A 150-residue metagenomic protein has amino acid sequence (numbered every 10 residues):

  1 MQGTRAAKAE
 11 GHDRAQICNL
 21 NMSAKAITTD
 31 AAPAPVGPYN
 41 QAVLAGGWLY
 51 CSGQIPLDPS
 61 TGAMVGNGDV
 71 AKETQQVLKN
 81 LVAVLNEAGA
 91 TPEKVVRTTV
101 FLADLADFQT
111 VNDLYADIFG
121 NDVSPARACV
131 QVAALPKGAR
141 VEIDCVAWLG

Functional and structural regions predicted by a protein language model:
T4: Short coil/turn motifs at helix boundaries and re-entrant loops, enriched in small/polar and proline residues
S23-G150: Short, polar/acidic, helix-capping and beta-turn segments at strand->helix junctions that line the mouths
